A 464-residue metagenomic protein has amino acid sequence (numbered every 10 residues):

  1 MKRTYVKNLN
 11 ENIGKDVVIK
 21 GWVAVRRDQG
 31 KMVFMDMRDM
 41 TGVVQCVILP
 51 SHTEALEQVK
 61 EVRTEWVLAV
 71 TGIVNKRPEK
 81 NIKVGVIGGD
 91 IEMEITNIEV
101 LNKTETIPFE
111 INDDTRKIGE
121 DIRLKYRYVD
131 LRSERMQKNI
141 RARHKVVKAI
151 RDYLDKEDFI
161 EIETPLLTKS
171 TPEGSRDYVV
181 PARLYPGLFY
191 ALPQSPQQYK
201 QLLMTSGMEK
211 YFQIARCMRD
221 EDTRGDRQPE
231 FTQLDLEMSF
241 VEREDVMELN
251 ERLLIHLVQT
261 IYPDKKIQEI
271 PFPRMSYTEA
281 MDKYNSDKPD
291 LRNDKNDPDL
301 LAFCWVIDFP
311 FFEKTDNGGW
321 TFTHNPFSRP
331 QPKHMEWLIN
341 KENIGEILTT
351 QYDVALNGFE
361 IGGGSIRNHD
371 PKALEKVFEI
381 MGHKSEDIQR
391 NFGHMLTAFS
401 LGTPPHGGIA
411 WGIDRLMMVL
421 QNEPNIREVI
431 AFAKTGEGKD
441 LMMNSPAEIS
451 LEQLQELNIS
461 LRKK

Functional and structural regions predicted by a protein language model:
M1-K464: Class II aminoacyl-tRNA synthetase catalytic cores and aaRS-like
